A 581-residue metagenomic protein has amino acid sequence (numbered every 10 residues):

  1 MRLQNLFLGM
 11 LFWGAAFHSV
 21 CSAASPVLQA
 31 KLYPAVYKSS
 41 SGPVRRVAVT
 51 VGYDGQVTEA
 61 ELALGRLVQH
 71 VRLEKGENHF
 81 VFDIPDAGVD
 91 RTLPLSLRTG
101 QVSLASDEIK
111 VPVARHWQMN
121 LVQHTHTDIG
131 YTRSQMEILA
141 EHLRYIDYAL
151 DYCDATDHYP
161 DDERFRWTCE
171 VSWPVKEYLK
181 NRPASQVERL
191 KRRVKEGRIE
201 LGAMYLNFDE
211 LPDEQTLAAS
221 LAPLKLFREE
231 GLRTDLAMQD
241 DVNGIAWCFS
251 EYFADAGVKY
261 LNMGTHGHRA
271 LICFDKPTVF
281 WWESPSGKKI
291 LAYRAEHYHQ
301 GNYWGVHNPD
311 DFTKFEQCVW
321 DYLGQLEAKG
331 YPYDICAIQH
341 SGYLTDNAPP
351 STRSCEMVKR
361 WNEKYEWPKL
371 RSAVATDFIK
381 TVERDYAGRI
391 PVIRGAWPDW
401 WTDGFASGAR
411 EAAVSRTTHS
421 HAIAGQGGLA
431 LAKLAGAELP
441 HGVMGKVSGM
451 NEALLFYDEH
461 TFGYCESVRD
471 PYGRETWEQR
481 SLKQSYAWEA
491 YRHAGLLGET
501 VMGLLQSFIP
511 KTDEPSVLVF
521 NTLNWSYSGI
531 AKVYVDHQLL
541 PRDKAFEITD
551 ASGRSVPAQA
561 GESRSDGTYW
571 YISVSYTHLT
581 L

Functional and structural regions predicted by a protein language model:
M1-N5: Positively charged n-region of N-terminal signal peptides that target proteins for export
L6-F7, C248: Amphipathic alpha-helical recognition patches that constitute DNA-binding helices
L8-H18: Bacterial N-terminal signal peptides
F17-S25: Bacterial Sec-dependent signal peptides at the C-terminal "C-region" and cleavage site
S25-L523, G529, Q538-P541, A545-L579: Catalytic-domain carbohydrate-binding cleft regions of carbohydrate-active enzymes
Y534: Segments forming glycine/polar-rich beta-alpha architectures that bind adenosine-containing cofactors
